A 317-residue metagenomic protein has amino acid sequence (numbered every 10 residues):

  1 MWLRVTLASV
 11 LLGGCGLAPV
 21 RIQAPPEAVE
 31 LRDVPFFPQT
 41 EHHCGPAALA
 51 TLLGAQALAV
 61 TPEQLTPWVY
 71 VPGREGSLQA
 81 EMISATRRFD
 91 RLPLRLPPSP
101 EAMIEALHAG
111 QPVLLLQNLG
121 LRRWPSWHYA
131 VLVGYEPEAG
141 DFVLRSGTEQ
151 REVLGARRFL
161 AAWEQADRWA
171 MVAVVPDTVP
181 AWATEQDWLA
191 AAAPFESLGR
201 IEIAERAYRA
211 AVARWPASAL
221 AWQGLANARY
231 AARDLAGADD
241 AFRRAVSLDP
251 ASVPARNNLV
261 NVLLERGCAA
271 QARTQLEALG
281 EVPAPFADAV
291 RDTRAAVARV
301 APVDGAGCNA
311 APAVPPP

Functional and structural regions predicted by a protein language model:
G16-A18, E136-G224: Noncatalytic regulatory segments and standalone regulatory/sensor domains
G16-M103, A109, T178, P194 (+5 more regions): Cysteine-nucleophile protease catalytic domains, especially the papain-like/related folds used in DUB/UBL proteases
L92, L96-R145: Active-site-adjacent substructure of cysteine-protease-like catalytic cores
A193, N227, N261, A295-A296: Residue-level recognition of tetratricopeptide repeat
A210-A211, R244-A245, A278-L279: Canonical positions in the second alpha-helix
R214, L248, E281-P285: Structural marker of alpha-solenoid helical repeat scaffolds
L220-G224, P254-N258, T274, D288-T293: Alpha-solenoid helical repeat scaffolds
